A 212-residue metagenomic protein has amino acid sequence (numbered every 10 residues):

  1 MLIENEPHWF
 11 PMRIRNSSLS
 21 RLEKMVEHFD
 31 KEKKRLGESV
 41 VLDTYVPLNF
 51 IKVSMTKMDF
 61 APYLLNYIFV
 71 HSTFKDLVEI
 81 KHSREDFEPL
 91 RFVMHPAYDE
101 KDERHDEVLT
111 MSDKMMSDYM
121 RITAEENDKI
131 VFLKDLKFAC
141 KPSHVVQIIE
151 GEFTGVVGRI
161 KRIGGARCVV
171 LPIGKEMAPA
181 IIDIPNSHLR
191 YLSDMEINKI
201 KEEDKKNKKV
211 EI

Functional and structural regions predicted by a protein language model:
M1-V145, T154, I160-I212: Acidic-enriched and Gly/Ser
